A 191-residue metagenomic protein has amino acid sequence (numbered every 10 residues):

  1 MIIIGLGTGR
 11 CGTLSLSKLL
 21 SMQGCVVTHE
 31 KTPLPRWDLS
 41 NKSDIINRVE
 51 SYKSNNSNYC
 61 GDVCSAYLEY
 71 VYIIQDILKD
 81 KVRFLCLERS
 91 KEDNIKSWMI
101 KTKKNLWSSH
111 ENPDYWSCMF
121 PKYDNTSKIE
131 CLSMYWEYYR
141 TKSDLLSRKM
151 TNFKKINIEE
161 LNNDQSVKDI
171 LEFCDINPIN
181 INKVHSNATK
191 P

Functional and structural regions predicted by a protein language model:
M1-N58, K190: PAPS-dependent sulfotransferase catalytic core
G12-S17, P35-W37, L68-V71, E92-S97 (+1 more regions): Short catalytic/ligand-binding loop motif for oxyanion handling, primarily in non-cytosolic enzymes, centered on
L39, L145-P191: The conserved 3'-phosphoadenosine-5'-phosphosulfate
N58-S65: Conserved two-lobed SF2 helicase motor
Y70-I77, D169: A short acidic, amphipathic alpha-helical/loop segment
L78-K101: Conserved phosphate-donor/acceptor-positioning beta-strand/loop module used by diverse small-molecule
W107-E130, P178-P191: PAPS-dependent sulfotransferase catalytic core
P121-L145, K149: Alpha-helix-centered segments that form part of catalytic cores
